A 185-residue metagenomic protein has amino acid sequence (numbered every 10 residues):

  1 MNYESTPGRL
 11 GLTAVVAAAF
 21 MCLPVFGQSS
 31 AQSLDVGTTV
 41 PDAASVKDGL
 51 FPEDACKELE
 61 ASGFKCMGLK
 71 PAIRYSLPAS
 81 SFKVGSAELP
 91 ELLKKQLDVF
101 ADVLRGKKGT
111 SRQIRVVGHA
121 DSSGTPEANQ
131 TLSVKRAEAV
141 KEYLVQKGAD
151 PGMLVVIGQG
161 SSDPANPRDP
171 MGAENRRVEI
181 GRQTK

Functional and structural regions predicted by a protein language model:
N2-V15: Bacterial N-terminal signal peptides that target proteins for export
L12-V15, L69, R74, S81 (+2 more regions): Short, functionally important structural connectors and interaction interfaces within domains
T13-P24: Bacterial N-terminal signal peptides
A14-V15, E53, D98, V134: Hydrophobic alpha-helical segments
S29-R112: Periplasmic peptidoglycan-binding/tethering modules of Gram-negative envelope proteins
V117-K185: Periplasmic OmpA-like peptidoglycan-binding domain that tethers envelope proteins to the cell wall
